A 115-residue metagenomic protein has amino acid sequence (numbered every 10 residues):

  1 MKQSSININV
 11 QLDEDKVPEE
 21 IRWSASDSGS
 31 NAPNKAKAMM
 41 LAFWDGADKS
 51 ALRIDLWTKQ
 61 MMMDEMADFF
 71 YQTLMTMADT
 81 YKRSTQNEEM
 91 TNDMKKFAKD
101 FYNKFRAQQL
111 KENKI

Functional and structural regions predicted by a protein language model:
M1, S28-P33, L110-I115: Intrinsically disordered, low-complexity linkers and terminal tails enriched in Pro/Gly and often acidic or mixed-charge
M1-N9: Structured beta-strand/loop patches that form or line metal/cofactor-binding pockets in enzymes
E19-Q86, M90: Active-site- and interface-proximal helix/loop "cap" or "latch" segments in soluble metabolic and energy-transducing
D79-I115: C-terminal charged interaction modules
